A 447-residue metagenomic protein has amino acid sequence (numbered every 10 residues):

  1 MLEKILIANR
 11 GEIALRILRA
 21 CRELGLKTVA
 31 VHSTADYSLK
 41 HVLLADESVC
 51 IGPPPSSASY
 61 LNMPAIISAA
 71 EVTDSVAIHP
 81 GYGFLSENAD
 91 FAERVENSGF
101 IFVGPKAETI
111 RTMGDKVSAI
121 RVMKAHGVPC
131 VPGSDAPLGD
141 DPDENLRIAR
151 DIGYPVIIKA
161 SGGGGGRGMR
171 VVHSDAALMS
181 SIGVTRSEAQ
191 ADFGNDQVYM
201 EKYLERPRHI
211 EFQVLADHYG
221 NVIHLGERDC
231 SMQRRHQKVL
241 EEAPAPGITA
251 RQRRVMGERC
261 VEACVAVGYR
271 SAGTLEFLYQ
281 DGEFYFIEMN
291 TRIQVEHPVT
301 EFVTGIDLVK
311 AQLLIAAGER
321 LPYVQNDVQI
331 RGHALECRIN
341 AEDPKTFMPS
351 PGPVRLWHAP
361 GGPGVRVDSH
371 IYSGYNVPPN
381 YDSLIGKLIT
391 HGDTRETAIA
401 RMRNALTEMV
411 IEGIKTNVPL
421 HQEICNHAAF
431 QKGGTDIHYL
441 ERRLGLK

Functional and structural regions predicted by a protein language model:
M1-H126, D135-R147, T397: ATP-binding N-terminal substructure of ATP-dependent carboxylate-amine bond-forming enzymes
I7-R16, A20-L26, S48, E71-T73 (+5 more regions): ATP-dependent carboxylate activation and anion-phosphoryl transfer catalytic cores that bind Mg-ATP to form
I148-I157: Acidic/histidine-enriched active-site and ligand-binding environments that engage anionic O-linkages
G166-G168: A short acidic, helix-capping loop that chelates divalent metal ions and anchors anionic groups
